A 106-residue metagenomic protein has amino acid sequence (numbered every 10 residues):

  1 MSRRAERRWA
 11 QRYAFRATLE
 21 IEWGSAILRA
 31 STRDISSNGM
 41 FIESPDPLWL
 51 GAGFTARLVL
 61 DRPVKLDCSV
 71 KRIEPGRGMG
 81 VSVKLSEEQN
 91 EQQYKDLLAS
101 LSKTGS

Functional and structural regions predicted by a protein language model:
M1-I35, S86, Q92-S106: N-terminal helix initiation/capping motif
R12-A14, W49, D61, E74: Short coil/turn motifs at beta-sheet boundaries
R16-L50, T55, G78-G80: Short strand-loop-strand
L19, C68-V70: A structural signal for short, well-ordered beta-strand segments
S25, L60-R62: Residue-level detection of beta-strand-connecting loop/turn positions
D34, L60, V70-E74, L85: A residue-level detector for short acidic-glycine micro-motifs
K65: Beta-strand residues that line the small-molecule/cofactor-binding core of sensory signal-transduction domains
P75-V81, L98-S102: Short, highly charged low-complexity linear segments
